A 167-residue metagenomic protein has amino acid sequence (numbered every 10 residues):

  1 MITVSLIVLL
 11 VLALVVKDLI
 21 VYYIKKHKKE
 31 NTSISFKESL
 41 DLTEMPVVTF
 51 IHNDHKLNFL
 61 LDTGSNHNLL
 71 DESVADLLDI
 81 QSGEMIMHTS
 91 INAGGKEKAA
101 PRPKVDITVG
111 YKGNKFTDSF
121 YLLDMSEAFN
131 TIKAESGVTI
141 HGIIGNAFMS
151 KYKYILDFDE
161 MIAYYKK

Functional and structural regions predicted by a protein language model:
M1-K167: Pepsin/retropepsin-fold aspartyl endopeptidases
